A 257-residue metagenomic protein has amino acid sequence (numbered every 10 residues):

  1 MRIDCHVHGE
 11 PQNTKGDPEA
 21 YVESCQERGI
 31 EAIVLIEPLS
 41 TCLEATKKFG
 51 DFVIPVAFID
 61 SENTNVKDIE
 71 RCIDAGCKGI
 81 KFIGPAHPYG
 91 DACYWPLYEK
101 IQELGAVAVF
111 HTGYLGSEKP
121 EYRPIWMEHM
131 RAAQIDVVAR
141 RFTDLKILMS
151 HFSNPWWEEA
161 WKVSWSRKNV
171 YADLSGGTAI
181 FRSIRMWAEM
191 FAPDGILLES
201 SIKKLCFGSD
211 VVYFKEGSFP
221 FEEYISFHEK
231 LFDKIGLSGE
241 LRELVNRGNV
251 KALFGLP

Functional and structural regions predicted by a protein language model:
M1-H8, T14-A32, S201-K204, K215-P257: Mid-to-C-terminal alpha-helical segments outside catalytic/metal-binding sites
C5-V7, E19-S40, I54-F58, K78-G79 (+1 more regions): Divalent metal-dependent hydrolysis catalytic cores, especially in the metallo-beta-lactamase
H6, C25, T46, C72 (+6 more regions): Conserved, mostly hydrophobic/aromatic
V7-G9, I36-P38, A57-D60, K81-G84 (+4 more regions): A cross-domain feature marking catalytic cores of carbohydrate-active enzymes and several ubiquitous metabolic/repair
E10-N13, S40-C42, E62-T64, P88-Y89 (+4 more regions): Active-site environment of divalent metal-dependent phosphoester hydrolases
N13-S24, S61-C72, W157: Short, acidic/polar
L39-H129: Active-site gating/metal-coordination segments in enzymes
G79, Y94-C206: Catalytic pocket-lining loop regions of alpha/beta-barrel enzymes, especially the amidohydrolase/enolase/GH5 lineages
